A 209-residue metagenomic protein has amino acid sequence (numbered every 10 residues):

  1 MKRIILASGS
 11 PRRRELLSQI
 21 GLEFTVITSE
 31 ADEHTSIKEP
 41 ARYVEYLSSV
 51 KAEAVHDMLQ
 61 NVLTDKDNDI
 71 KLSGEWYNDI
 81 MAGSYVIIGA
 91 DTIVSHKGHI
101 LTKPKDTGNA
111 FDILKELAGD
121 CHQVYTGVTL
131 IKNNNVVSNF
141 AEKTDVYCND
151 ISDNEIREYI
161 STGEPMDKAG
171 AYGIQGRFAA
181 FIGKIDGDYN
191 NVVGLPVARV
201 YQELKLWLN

Functional and structural regions predicted by a protein language model:
K2-L22, T28: N-terminal beta1-alpha1 ligand-phosphate binding loop
K2-R3, V26, A41-N209: Anionic-ligand binding patches
P11, A31, N135: Short, glycine/serine-rich, charged loops/turns that create anion-binding and catalytic segments at active sites
T28-H34: Short, acidic/turn-prone active-site loops that include or flank metal/cofactor- and phosphate-binding residues
T35-S36, F178: Short Asp/Glu-rich motifs
